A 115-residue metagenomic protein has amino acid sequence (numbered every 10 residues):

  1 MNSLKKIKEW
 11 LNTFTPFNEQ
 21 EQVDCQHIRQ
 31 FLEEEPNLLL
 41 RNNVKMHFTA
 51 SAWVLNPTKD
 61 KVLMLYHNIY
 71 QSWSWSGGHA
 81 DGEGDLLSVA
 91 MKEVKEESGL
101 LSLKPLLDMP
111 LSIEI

Functional and structural regions predicted by a protein language model:
N2-K6: Non-transmembrane, interaction-prone alpha-helical and coil segments associated with secretion and export
I7, F31-L32, L38, W73 (+1 more regions): Generic signal for short, ordered secondary-structure residues within or immediately flanking folded domains
T13-S51: Acidic, metal-coordinating catalytic segment for phosphate/diphosphate chemistry, firing primarily on the Nudix
R29, A50, S74-W75, S112: Charge-rich, low-complexity amphipathic helices in intrinsically disordered tails/linkers adjacent to domains
N42, L111-I115: Acidic pyrophosphate-coordinating catalytic loop
T58-L103, L107-L111: Conserved Nudix-box catalytic region and its N-terminal flanking loop in Nudix hydrolases and closely related
